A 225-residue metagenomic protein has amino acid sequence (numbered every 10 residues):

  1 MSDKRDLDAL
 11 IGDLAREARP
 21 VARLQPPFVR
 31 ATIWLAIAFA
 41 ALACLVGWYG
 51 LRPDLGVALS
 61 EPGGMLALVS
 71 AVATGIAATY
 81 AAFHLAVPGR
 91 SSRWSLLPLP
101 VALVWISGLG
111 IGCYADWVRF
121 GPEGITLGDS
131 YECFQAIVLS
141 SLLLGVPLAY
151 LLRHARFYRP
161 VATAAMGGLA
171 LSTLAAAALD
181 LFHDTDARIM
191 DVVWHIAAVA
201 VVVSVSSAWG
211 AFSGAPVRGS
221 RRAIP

Functional and structural regions predicted by a protein language model:
M1-V29: N-terminal juxtamembrane cytosolic/stromal segments of multi-pass membrane proteins
R5, A9, W34-A40, F212: Alpha-helical transmembrane segments of multi-pass small-molecule/ion transporters
P27-P122: Selected alpha-helical membrane-embedding segments in polytopic membrane proteins
R30-F39, A136-I137, A164-L169: Select subsegments of transmembrane alpha-helices in polytopic membrane proteins, especially boundary-proximal
A58-G64, P122-F134, A162-T163, R188-A198: Non-cytosolic membrane-interface motifs at loop->transmembrane helix junctions
V69-Y80, V138-L148, V199-G214: Hydrophobic cores of alpha-helical transmembrane segments in multi-pass inner/ER membrane proteins, independent
S107-A162: Membrane-proximal helix-loop-helix units in multi-pass membrane proteins
L148-P225: Terminal transmembrane helical module of multi-pass membrane proteins
